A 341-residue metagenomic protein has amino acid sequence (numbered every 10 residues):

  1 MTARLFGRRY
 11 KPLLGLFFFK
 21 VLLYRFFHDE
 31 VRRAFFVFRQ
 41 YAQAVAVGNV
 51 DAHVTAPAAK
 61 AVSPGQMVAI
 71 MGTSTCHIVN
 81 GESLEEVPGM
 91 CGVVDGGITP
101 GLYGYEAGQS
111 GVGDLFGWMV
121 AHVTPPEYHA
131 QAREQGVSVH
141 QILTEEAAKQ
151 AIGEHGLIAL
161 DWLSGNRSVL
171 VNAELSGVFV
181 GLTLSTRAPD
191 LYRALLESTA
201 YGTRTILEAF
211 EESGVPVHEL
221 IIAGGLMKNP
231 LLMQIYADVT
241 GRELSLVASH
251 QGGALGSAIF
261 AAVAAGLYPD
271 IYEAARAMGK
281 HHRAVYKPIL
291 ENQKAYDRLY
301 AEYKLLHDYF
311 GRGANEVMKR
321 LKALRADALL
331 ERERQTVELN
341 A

Functional and structural regions predicted by a protein language model:
T2-F36: N-terminal low-complexity segments that are often proline-rich with Ser/Thr-Pro
R32, A46-V47, V79-A341: Glycine/Thr-rich phosphate-binding loops that ligate phosphate moieties of nucleotide and other phosphorylated ligands
F38-R39, N49-Q66: Conserved phosphate-binding catalytic cores of ATP/NTP-utilizing and phosphoryl-transfer enzymes
Y41-V45: The feature identifies polytopic integral membrane transport proteins across all domains of life
V54-P57, T75-V79, A159: Short beta-strand scaffold segments in enzyme catalytic cores
A69: Positively charged, glycine-rich low-complexity segments
